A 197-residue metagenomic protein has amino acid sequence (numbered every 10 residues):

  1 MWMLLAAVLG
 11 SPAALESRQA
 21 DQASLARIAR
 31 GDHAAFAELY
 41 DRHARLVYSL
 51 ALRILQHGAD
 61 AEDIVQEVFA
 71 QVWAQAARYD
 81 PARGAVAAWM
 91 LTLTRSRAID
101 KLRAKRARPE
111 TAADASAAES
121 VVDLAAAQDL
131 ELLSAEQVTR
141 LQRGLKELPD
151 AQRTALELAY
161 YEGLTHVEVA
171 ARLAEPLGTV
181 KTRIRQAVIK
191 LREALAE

Functional and structural regions predicted by a protein language model:
M1-R30, E38, D114-T154, L158 (+2 more regions): Intrinsic, short, N-terminal disordered tails of RNA polymerase sigma-factor systems
L9, Y40-G58, A74-Q75, L91 (+2 more regions): Amphipathic, Lys/Arg- and hydrophobic-enriched alpha-helical face
A29-R30, R53-H57, E67-R83, A104-K105: Sigma70-family region 2
H43, I64, R183-K190: Residues within the DNA-recognition helix of helix-turn-helix
S49, D63-A70, G84-S96, T182: Structural recognition of an alpha-helix C-terminal capping motif at a helix-to-coil junction
A74-R78, T92-A113, S134: Arg/Lys-rich amphipathic alpha helix in sigma70-family domain 2
